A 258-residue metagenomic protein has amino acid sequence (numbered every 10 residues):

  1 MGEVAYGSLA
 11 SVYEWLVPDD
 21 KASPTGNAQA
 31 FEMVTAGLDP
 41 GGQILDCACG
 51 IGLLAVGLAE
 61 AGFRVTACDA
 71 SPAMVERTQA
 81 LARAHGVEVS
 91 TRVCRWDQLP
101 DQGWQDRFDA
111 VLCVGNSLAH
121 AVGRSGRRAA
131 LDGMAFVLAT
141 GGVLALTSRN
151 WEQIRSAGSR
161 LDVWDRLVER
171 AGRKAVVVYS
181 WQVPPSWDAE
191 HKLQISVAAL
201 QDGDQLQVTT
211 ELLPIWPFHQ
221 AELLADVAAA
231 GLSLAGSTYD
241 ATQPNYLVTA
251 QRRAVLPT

Functional and structural regions predicted by a protein language model:
M1-P40: Conserved class I S-adenosyl-L-methionine
A48-G50: Class I SAM-dependent methyltransferase "Motif I" SAM/SAH-binding loop
L53-L99: Class I SAM-dependent methyltransferase SAM/SAH-binding core
D101-A110: A short acidic, Gly/Pro-enriched loop at the edge of an enzyme's catalytic core that lines a small-molecule cofactor
D109-S125: A short SAM/SAH-binding and catalytic strip from SAM-dependent methyltransferases
R128-T140: A short glycine-rich, Lys/Arg-flanked "PGG" loop and its adjoining helix->strand segment in the class I
A145-Q220: SAM-dependent methyltransferase
W216-T258: C-terminal lobe and adjacent flexible extensions of AdoMet/dcAdoMet transferase-like proteins
